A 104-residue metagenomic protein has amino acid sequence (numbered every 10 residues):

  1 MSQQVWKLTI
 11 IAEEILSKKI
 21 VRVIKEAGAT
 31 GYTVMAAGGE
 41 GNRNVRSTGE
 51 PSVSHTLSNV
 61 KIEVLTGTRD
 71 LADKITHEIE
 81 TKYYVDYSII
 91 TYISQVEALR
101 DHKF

Functional and structural regions predicted by a protein language model:
M1-F104: Positively charged, small/polar-rich N-terminal and surface patches that mediate targeting and assembly and bind
